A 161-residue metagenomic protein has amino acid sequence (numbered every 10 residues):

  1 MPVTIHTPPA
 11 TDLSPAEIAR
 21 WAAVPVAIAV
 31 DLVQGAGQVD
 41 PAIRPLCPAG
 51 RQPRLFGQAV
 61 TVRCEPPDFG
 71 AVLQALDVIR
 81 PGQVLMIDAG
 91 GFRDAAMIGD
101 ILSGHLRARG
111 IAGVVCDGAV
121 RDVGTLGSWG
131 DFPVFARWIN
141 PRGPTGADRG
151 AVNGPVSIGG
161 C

Functional and structural regions predicted by a protein language model:
M1-C161: Feature captures the catalytic cores and cofactor-binding loops of soluble hydro-lyases/lyases that act on carboxylate
